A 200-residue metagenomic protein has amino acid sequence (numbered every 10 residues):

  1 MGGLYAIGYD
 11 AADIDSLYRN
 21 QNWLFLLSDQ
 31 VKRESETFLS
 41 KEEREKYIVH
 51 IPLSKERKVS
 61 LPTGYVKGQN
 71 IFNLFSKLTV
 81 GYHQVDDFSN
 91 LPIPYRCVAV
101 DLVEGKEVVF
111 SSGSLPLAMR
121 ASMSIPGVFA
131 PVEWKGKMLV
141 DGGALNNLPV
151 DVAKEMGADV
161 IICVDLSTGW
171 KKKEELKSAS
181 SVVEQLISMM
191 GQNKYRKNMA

Functional and structural regions predicted by a protein language model:
G3-A200: Patatin-like phospholipase
